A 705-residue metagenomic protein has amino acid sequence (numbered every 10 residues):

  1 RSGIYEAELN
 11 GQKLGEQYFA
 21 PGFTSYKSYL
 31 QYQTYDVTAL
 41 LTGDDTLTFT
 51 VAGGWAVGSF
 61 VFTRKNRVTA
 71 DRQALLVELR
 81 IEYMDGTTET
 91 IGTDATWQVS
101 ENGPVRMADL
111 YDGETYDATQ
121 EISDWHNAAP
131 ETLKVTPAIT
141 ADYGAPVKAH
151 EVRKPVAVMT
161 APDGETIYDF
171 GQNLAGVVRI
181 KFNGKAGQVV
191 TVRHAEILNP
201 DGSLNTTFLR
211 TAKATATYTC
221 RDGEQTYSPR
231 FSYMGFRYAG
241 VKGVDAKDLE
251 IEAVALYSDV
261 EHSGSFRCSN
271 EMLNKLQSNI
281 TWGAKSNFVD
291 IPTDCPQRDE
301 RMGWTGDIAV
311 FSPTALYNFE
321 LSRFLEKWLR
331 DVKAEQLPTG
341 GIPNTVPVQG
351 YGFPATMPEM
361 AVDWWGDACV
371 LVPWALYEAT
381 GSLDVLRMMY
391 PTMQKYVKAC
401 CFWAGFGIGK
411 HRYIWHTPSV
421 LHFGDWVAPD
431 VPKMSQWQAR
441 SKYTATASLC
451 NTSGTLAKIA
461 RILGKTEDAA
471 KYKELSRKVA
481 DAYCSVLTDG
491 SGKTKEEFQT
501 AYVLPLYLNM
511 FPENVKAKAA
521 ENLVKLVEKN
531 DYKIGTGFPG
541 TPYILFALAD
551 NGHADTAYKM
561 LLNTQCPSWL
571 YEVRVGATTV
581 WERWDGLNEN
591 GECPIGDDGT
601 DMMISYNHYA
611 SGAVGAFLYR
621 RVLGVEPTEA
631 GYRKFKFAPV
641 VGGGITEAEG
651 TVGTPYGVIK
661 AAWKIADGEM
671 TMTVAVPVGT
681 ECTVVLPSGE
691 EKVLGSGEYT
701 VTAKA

Functional and structural regions predicted by a protein language model:
R1-D299, G306-D307, R323-E326, T339 (+3 more regions): Extracellular/oxidizing-compartment recognition motifs
R1-N10, L14, L41, E82-T93 (+6 more regions): Beta-rich accessory regions
L9-N10, V177-E196, F231, V241-K242 (+5 more regions): Alpha-helical support elements that line or immediately flank enzyme active sites and cofactor-binding pockets
S28-L30, A70-A74, N173, T211 (+18 more regions): Active-site-proximal structural scaffolding
L47, Y116, D299-E300, T305 (+9 more regions): C-terminal capping/lid segments that line or modulate ligand- or cofactor-binding pockets
R67, D71-R80, I91-E121, A141-E151 (+1 more regions): Non-catalytic C-terminal accessory modules of carbohydrate-active enzymes
T96, S100, D248-N279, K285-S286 (+8 more regions): Active-site acid/base region of carbohydrate-active enzymes
